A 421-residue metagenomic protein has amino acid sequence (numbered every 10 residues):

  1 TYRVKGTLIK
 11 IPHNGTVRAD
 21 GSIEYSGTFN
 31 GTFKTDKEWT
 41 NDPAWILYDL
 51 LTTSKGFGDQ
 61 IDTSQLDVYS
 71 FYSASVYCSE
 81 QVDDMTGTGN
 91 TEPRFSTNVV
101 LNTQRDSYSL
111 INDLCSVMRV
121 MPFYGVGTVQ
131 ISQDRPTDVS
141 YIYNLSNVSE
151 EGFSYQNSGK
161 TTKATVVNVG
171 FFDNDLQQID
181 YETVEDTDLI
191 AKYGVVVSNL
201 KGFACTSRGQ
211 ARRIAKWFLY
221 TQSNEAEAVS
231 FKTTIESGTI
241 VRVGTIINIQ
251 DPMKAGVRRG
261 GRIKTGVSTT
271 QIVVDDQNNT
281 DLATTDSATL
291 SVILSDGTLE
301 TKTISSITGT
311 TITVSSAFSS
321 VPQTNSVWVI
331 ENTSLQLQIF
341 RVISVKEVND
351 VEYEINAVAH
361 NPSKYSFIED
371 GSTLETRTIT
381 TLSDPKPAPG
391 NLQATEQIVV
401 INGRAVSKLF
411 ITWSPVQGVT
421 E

Functional and structural regions predicted by a protein language model:
T1-D49: Extended N-terminal export/anchoring regions of large proteins
F29, D36-E421: C-terminal extracytoplasmic interaction modules
